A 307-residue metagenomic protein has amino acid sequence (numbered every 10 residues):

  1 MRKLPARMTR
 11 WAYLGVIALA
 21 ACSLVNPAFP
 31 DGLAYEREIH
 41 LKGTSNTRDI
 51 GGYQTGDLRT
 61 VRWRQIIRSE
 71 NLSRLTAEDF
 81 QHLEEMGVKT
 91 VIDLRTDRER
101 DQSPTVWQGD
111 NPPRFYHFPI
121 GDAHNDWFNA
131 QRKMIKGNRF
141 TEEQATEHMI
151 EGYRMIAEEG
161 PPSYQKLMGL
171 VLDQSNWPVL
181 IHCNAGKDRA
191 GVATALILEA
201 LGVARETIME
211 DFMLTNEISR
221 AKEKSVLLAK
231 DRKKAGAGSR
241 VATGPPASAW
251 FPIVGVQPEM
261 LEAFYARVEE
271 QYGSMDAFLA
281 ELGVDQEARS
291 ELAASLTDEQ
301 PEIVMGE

Functional and structural regions predicted by a protein language model:
R2-L14: Bacterial N-terminal signal peptides that target proteins for export
A12-S23: Bacterial N-terminal signal peptides
C22-L180, A193-E307: Cys-dependent protein tyrosine phosphatase-like superfamily
A185, R189-A190: Ser/Thr-glycine-rich phosphate-binding loops at phosphate-binding pockets of nucleotides, nucleotide cofactors
